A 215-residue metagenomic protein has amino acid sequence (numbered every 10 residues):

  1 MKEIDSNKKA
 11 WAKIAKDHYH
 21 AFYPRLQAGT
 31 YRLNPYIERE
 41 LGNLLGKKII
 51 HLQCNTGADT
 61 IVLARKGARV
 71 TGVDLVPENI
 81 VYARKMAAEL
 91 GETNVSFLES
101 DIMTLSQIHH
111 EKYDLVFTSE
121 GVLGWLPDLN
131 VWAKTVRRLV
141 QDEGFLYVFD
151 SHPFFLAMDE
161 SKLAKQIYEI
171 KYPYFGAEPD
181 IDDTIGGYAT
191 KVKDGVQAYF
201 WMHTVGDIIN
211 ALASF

Functional and structural regions predicted by a protein language model:
M1-R25: N-terminal, positively charged/glycine-rich alpha-helical extensions of SAM-dependent methyltransferases
Y23-K48: Conserved alpha-helix/loop element of class I SAM-dependent methyltransferases that forms part of the SAM/SAH-binding
K48-L105: Class I SAM-dependent methyltransferase SAM/SAH-binding core
M103, Q107-L115: A short acidic, Gly/Pro-enriched loop at the edge of an enzyme's catalytic core that lines a small-molecule cofactor
D114-N130: A short SAM/SAH-binding and catalytic strip from SAM-dependent methyltransferases
N130-F145: A short glycine-rich, Lys/Arg-flanked "PGG" loop and its adjoining helix->strand segment in the class I
F145-G186: Conserved class I S-adenosyl-L-methionine
Y199-F215: Short alpha-helix
